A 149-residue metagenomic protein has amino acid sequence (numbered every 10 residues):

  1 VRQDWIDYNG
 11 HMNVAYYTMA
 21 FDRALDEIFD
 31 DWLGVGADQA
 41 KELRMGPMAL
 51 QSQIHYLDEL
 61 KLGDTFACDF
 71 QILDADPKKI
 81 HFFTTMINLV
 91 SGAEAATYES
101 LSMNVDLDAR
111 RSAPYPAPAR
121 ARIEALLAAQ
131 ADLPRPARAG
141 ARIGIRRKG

Functional and structural regions predicted by a protein language model:
V1-A49, D106-G149: Hot-dog-fold acyl-thioester-processing enzymes
R2, F83, L101: Conserved beta-strand and immediately adjacent loop positions that scaffold enzyme active sites
F29-H81, A95: Hydrophobic beta-strand-centered segment that forms part of the acyl-chain substrate-binding groove
V90-G92, D108: Solvent-exposed strand-loop boundary residues in beta-sheet-rich modules
A96-Y98, P114: A structural microfeature
